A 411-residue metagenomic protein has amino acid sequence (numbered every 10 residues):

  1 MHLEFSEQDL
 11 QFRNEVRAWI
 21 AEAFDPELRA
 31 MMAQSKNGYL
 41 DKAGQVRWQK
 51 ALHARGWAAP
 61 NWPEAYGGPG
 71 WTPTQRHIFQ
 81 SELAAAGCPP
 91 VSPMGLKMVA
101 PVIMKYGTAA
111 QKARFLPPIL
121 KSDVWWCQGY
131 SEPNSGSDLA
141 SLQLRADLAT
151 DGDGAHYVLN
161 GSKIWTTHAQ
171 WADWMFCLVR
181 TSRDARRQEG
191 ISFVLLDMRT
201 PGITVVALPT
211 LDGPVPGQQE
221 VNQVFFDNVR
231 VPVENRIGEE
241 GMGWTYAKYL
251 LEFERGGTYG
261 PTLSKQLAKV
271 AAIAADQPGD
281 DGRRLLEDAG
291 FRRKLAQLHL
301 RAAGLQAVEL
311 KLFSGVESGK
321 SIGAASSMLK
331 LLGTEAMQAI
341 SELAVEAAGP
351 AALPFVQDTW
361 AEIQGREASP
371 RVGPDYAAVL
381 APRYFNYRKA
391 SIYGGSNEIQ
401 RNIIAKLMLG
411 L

Functional and structural regions predicted by a protein language model:
L3-F5, T204-L305, A390, K406: Glycine-rich beta->alpha junctions and the first turn(s) of the following alpha-helix
E22, W57, P69, S327-L411: Alpha-helix capping/hinge segments and adjacent helical runs
V46-D123, H168-W174, A302, V316-A324 (+3 more regions): Internal helix-loop-helix
S122-Y130: A short, Trp-centered hydrophobic/proline-enriched beta-strand micro-motif
S135-G136, I164-A169, K389-S396: Glycine-rich phosphate/pyrophosphate-binding beta-alpha loops
Q143, A155-V206: A short core secondary-structure module
L144-L148: A structural signal for short hydrophobic beta-strand segments in well-ordered beta-sheet cores
A272, R293-S318, T334-A347: Loop-to-helix element that buttresses phosphate recognition and phosphoryl-transfer chemistry
